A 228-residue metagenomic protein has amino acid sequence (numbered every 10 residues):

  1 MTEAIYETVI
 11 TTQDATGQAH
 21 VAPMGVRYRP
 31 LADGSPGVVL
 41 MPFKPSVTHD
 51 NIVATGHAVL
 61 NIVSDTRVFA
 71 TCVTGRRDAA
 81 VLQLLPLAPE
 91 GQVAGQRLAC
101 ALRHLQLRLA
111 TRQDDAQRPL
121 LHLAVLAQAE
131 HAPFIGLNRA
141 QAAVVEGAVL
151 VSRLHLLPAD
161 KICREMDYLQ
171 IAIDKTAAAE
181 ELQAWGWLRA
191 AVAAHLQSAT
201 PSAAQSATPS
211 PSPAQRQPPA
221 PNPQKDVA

Functional and structural regions predicted by a protein language model:
M1-A19, L31, V47-S202, Q224-A228: Active-site-proximal mixed secondary-structure blocks
M24-R27: A short, well-structured catalytic beta-strand-centered motif of the EAL phosphodiesterase domain for c-di-GMP
G34-S35: Periplasm/extracytoplasmic soluble domains of Gram-negative envelope assemblies and related organellar analogs
V38-P42: Short, well-ordered beta-strand segments in soluble/periplasmic domains
Q197, P201, Q205, P209-Q217 (+1 more regions): Intrinsically disordered, low-complexity repeat/linker tracts enriched for polar/charged residues
